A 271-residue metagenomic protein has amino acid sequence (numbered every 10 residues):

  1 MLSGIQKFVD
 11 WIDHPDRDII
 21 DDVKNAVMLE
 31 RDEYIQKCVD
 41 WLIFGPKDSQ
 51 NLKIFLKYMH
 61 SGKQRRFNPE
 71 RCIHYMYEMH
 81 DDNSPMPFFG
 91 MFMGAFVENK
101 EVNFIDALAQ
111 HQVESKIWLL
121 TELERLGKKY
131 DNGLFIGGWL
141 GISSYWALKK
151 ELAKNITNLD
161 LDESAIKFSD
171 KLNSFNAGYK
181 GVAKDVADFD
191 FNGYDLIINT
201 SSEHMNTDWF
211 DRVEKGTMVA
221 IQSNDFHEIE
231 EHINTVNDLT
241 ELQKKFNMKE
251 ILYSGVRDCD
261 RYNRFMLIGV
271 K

Functional and structural regions predicted by a protein language model:
G4-I5, V9-G127: S-adenosyl-L-methionine
Y130-W139: Conserved class I S-adenosyl-L-methionine
L140-E151: Conserved SAM-binding loop of SAM-dependent methyltransferases across substrates and taxa, primarily the Class I
N155-D160: Conserved SAM-binding motif I beta-strand of class I
D162-S164: Conserved SAM/SAH-binding beta-strand->alpha-helix loop
K167-N192: S-adenosyl-L-methionine
Y194-T207: A short SAM/SAH-binding and catalytic strip from SAM-dependent methyltransferases
W209-F265: C-terminal substrate-binding/active-site "lid" region of AdoMet-derived donor-dependent transferases
